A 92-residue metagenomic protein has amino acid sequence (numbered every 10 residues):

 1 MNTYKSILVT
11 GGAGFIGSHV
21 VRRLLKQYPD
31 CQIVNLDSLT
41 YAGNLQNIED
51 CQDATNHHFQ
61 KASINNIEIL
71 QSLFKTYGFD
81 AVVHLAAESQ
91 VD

Functional and structural regions predicted by a protein language model:
M1-D92: N-terminal Rossmann-like NAD(P)+-binding domain of SDR-like oxidoreductases, especially those catalyzing
